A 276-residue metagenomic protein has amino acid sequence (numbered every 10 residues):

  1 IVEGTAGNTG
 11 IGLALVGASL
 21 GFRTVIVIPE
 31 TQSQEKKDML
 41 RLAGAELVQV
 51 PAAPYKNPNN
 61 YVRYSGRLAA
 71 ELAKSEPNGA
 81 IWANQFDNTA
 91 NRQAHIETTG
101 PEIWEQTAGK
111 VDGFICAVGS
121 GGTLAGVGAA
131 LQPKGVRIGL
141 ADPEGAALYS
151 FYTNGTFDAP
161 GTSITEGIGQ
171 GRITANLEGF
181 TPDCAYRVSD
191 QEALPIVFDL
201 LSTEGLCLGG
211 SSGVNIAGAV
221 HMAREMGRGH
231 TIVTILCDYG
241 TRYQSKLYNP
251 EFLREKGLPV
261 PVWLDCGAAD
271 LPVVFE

Functional and structural regions predicted by a protein language model:
I1-E30, K110-L124, L206-S212, V233-L236: A short, small-residue-rich loop immediately preceding and capping a beta-strand
G10-R23, R41-L42, G126-P133, A217-G227: Alpha-helix C-terminal capping segments
I11-E71, L148-T156, G169, I173-T174 (+1 more regions): Active-site-proximal loop->helix
V27, V50, Q85, G139-A141 (+1 more regions): Generic beta-sheet signal
V62-A73, G79, Q132-G210, L247-E276: Active-site/ligand-binding loops adjacent to catalytic centers
R67-F86, L208-G210, V214-T231: Structural signature of the thiamine diphosphate
S75-G119, G126-L131, L177-L206: Active-site/ligand-binding-proximal alpha/beta "capping" segment
V220-C237, T241-K256, L264: Catalytic phosphate/nucleotide-handling subdomain of diverse soluble enzymes
